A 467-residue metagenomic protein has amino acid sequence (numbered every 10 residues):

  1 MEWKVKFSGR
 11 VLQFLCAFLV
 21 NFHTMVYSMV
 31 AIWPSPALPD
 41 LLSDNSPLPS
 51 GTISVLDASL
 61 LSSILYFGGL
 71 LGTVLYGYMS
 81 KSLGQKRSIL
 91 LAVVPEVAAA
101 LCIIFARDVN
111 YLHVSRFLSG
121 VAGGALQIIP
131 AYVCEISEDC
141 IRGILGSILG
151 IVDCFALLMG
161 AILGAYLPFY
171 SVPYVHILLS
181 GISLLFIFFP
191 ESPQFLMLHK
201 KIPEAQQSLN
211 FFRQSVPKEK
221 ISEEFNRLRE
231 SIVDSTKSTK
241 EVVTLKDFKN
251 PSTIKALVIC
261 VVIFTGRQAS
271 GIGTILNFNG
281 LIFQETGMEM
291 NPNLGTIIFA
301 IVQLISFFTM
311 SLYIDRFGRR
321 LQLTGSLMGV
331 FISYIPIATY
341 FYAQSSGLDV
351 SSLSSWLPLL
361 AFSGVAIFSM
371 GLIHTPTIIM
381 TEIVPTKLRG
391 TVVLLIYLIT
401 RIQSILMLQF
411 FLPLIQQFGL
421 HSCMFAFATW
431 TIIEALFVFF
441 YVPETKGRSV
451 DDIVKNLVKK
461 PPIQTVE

Functional and structural regions predicted by a protein language model:
M1-E204, N210, S235-E467: Alpha-helical transmembrane bundle of multi-pass membrane proteins
E204-A205, K220: Short phosphate-engaging motifs
F212-Q214: Short helix/loop segments within enzyme catalytic domains that coordinate or immediately flank catalytic cofactors
K218-T236: Short, well-structured alpha-helical segments
